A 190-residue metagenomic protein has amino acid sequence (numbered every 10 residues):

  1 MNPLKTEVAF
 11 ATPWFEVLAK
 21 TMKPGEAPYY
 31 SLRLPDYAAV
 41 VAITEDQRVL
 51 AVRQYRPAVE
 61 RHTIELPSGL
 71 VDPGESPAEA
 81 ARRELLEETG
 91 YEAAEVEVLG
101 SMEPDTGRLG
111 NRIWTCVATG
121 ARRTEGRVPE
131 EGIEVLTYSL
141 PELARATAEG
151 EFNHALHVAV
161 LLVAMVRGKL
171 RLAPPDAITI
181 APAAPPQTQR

Functional and structural regions predicted by a protein language model:
M1-A11, I180-P186: Extreme N-terminal tail/first-helix region
L4-V41, E45: Acidic, metal-coordinating catalytic segment for phosphate/diphosphate chemistry, firing primarily on the Nudix
V8-P13, Y30-S31, P57, M102-I113: Acidic pyrophosphate-coordinating catalytic loop
A27, D36-A39, T44, G69-L156 (+1 more regions): Unchanged
Y37-S68: A glycine-rich, hydrophobic loop/mini-helix early in the fold
A164-A177: Short helix-capping/linker segments at secondary-structure and domain boundaries
